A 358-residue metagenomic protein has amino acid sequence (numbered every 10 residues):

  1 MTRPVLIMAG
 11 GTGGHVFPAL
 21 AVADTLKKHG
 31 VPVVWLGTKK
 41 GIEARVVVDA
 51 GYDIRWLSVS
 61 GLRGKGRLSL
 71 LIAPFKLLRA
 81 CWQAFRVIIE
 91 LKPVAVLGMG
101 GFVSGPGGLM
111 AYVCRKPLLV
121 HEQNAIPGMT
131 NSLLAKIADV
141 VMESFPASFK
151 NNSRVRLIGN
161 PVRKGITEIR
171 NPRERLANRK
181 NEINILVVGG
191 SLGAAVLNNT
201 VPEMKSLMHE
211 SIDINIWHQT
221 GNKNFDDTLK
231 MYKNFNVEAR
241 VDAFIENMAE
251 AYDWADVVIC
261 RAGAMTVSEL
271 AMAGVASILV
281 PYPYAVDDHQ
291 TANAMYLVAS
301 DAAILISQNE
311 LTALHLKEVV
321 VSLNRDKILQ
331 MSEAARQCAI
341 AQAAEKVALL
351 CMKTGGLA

Functional and structural regions predicted by a protein language model:
P4-G10, K27-K76, N222-N224, S307-N309: Conserved nucleotide-sugar phosphate-binding/catalytic loop shared by glycosyltransferases and other
P32, I42, D53, Y112-P172: Active-site-proximal region of nucleotide-activated glycan assembly enzymes, centered on histidine/acidic-rich loops
G41, V46, A50, N171-V258 (+2 more regions): Donor-nucleotide binding loops and adjacent catalytic segments primarily of GT-B fold Leloir glycosyltransferases
G66-A95: An amphipathic, basic-hydrophobic alpha-helix
P93-A95, D253-S268, V275-A276: Acidic donor-binding loop of glycosyltransferase active sites
S300, I304-S307, L311-K327: C-terminal "capping" alpha-helix adjacent to the active site of nucleotide-linked donor transferases in cell-envelope
K327-A341: A short, well-ordered alpha-helix in the C-terminal region of glycosyltransferases
I340-A358: C-terminal alpha-helical cap of glycosyltransferases
